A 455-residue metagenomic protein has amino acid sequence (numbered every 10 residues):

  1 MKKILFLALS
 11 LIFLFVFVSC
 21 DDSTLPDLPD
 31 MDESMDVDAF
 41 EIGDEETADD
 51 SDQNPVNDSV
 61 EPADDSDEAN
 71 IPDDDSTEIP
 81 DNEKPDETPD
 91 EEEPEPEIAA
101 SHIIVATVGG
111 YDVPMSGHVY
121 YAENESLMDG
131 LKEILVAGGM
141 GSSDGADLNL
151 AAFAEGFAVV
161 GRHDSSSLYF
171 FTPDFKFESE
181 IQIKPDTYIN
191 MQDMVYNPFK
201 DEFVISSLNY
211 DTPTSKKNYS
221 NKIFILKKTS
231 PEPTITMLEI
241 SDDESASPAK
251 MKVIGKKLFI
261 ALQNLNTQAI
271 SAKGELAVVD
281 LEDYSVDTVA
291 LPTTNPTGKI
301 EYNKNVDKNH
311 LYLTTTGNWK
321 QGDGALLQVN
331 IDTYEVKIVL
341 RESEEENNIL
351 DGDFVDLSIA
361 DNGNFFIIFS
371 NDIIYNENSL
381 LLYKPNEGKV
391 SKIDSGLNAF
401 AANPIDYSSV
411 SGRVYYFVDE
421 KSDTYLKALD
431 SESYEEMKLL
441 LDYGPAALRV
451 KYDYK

Functional and structural regions predicted by a protein language model:
F15-I103: Bacterial Sec-dependent N-terminal signal peptides
A100-S101, E155-G156, F199-D201, G255-K256 (+3 more regions): Short coil/turn segments that connect the beta-strands within blades of beta-propeller domains
G109, H163-D164, N209-Y210, N264-L265 (+3 more regions): Residue-level signature of beta-propeller blades and closely related beta-rich strand-turn architectures in secreted
D112-Y121, S165-Y169, P213-F224, Q268-A277 (+3 more regions): Structural motif
E123-E125, T172-K176, K227-P231, D280-Y284 (+3 more regions): Short loop/turn segments that connect beta-strands within beta-propeller blades
L127-S142, F177-P185, E232-S241, S285-L291 (+3 more regions): A short beta-strand motif characteristic of beta-propeller blades
S142-A152, T187-Y196, E244-K252, T294-K304 (+3 more regions): Repeated scaffold domains used in trafficking and secretory/extracellular systems, primarily beta-propellers
S245-G363: Acidic, serine/threonine- and glycine-rich low-complexity intrinsically disordered segments that serve as flexible
